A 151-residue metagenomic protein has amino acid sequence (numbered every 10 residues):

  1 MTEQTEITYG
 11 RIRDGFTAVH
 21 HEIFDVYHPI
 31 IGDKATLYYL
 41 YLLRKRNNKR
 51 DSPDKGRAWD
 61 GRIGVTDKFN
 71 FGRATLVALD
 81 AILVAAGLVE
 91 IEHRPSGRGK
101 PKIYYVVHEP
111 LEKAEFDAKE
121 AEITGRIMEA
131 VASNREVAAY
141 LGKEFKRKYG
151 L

Functional and structural regions predicted by a protein language model:
M1-D60, G64: Short recognition helix of helix-turn-helix/winged-helix DNA-binding domains
M1-Q4, Y9-R13, Y27-H28, A130 (+1 more regions): N-terminal intrinsically disordered, low-complexity, charged/polar
I12, R50-D51, D67-K68, E112 (+1 more regions): A generic structural signal for short
E22-I23, H28, D80, P95-G99 (+1 more regions): Short, structured secondary-structure boundary patches
K34-A35, T75, V137, F145: Single-residue recognition of alpha-helix capping/boundary positions
K45-Y105: Winged helix-turn-helix DNA-binding recognition segment
V107-L141: Short, amphipathic alpha-helical interaction segments positioned at domain boundaries
